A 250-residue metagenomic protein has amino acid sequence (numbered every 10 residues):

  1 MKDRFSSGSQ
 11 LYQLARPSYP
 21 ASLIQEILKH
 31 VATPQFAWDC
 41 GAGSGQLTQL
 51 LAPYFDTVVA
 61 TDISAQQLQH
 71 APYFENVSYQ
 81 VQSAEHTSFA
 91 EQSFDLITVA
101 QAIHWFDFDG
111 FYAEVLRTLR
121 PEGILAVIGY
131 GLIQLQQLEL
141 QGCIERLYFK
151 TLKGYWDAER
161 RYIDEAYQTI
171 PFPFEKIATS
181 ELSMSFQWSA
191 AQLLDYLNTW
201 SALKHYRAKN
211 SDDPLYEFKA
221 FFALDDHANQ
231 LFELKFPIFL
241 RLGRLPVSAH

Functional and structural regions predicted by a protein language model:
M1-T33: Conserved class I S-adenosyl-L-methionine
Q35, D56, D95: Conserved acidic residues
W38, S44-H86: Class I SAM-dependent methyltransferase SAM/SAH-binding core
E85-L96: A short acidic, Gly/Pro-enriched loop at the edge of an enzyme's catalytic core that lines a small-molecule cofactor
D95-D109: A short SAM/SAH-binding and catalytic strip from SAM-dependent methyltransferases
G110-P121: A short glycine-rich, Lys/Arg-flanked "PGG" loop and its adjoining helix->strand segment in the class I
P121-F186: Conserved catalytic/acceptor-binding region of the Class I
E165-H250: Conserved Class I S-adenosyl-L-methionine
